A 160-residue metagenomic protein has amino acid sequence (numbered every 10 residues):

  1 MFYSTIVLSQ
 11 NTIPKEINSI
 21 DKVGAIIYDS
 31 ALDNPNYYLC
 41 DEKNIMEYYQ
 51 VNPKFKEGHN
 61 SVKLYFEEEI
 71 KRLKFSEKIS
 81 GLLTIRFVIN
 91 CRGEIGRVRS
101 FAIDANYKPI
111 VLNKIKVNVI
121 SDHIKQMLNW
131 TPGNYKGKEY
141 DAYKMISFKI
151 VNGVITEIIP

Functional and structural regions predicted by a protein language model:
S4-I6: N-terminal signal peptide c-region/cleavage motif recognized by signal peptidases
Q10-P160: Charge-biased low-complexity segments
